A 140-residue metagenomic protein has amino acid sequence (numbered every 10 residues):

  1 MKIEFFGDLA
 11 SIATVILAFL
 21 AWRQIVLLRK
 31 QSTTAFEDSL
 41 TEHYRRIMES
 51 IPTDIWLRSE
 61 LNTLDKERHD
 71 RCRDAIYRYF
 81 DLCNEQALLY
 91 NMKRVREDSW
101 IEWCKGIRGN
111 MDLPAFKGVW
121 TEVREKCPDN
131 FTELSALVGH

Functional and structural regions predicted by a protein language model:
I3-D70: Membrane-proximal alpha-helical anchors
R68-H140: An amphipathic alpha-helical interaction surface
